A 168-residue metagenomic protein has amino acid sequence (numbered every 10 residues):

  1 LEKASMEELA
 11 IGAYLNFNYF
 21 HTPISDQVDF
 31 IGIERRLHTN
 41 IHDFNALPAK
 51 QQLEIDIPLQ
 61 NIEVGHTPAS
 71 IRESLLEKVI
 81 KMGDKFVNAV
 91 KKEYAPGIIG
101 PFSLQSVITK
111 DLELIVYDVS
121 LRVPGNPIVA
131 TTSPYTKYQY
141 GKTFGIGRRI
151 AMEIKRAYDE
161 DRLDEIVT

Functional and structural regions predicted by a protein language model:
L1-Y14, I41-F44, F86-Y94: Conserved ATP-binding module of the ATP-grasp superfamily
E2, Q27-D29, E113: A generic secondary-structure signal marking the coil-to-beta-strand transition
S5, F30, V116-D118: Short hydrophobic-acidic sequence motifs that mark active-site Asp/Glu residues
I11, T22-D26, D111-L112: Short strand-connecting beta-turns/loops that link adjacent beta-strands
F17, I62, V90-I128: Conserved metal-phosphate-binding beta-hairpin within the catalytic cores of diverse ATP-dependent phosphoryl-transfer
Y19-A89, S120-A151: ATP-dependent carboxylate/phosphate-activation module, predominantly the ATP-grasp catalytic core and closely related
R148-T168: Cysteine/selenocysteine-centered motifs that mediate thiol-based redox chemistry or coordinate metal-sulfur cofactors
